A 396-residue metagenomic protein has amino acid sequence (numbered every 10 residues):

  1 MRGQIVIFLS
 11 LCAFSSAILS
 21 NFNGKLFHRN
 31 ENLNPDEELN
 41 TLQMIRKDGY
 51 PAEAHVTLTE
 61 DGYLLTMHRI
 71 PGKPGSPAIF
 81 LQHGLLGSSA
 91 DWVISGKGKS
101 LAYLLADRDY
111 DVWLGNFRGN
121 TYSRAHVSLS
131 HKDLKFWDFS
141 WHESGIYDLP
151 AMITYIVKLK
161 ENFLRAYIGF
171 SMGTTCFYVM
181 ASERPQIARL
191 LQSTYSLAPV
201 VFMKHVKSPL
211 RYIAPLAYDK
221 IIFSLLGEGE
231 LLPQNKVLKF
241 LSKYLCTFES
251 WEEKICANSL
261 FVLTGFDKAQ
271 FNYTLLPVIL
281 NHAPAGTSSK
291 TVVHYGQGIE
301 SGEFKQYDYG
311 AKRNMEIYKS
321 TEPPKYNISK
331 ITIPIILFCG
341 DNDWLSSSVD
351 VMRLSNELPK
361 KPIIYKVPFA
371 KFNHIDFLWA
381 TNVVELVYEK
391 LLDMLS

Functional and structural regions predicted by a protein language model:
S16-N21, K158-F163, T174-E316: Alpha/beta-hydrolase-fold enzymes
N40-G72: N-terminal cap/lid segment of alpha/beta-hydrolase-fold proteins
T59, P71-L129: Short, surface-exposed "cap/lid" segments of acyl-processing enzymes
K135-L159: Alpha/beta-hydrolase active-site loop
I331, I336-C339: Short beta-strand/loop motif that positions the catalytic acidic residue of the alpha/beta-hydrolase fold
I333, S347-E357: Short alpha-helix in the alpha/beta-hydrolase fold that links the catalytic acid
D341-S346: Acidic catalytic loop of the alpha/beta-hydrolase fold
Y365-S396: Catalytic active-site module of serine/aspartate enzymes centered on a nucleophile-bearing elbow/loop
